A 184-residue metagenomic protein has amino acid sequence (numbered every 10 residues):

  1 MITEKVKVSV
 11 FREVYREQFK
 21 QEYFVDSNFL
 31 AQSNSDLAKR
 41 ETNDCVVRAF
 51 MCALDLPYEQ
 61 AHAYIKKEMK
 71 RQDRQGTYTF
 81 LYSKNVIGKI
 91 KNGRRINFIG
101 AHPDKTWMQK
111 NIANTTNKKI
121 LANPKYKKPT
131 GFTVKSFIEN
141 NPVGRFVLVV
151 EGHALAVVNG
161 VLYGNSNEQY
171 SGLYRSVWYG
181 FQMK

Functional and structural regions predicted by a protein language model:
I2-N97: Active-site nucleophile-adjacent alpha helix/oxyanion-hole segment immediately C-terminal to the catalytic cysteine
A53, N111, A156, R175: Functionally constrained cores in energy, signaling, and assembly domains
M69-G152, V158-G160, N165-N167: Conserved active-site-adjacent core of cysteine acyl-enzyme catalytic domains
V161-K184: Noncatalytic regulatory segments and standalone regulatory/sensor domains
